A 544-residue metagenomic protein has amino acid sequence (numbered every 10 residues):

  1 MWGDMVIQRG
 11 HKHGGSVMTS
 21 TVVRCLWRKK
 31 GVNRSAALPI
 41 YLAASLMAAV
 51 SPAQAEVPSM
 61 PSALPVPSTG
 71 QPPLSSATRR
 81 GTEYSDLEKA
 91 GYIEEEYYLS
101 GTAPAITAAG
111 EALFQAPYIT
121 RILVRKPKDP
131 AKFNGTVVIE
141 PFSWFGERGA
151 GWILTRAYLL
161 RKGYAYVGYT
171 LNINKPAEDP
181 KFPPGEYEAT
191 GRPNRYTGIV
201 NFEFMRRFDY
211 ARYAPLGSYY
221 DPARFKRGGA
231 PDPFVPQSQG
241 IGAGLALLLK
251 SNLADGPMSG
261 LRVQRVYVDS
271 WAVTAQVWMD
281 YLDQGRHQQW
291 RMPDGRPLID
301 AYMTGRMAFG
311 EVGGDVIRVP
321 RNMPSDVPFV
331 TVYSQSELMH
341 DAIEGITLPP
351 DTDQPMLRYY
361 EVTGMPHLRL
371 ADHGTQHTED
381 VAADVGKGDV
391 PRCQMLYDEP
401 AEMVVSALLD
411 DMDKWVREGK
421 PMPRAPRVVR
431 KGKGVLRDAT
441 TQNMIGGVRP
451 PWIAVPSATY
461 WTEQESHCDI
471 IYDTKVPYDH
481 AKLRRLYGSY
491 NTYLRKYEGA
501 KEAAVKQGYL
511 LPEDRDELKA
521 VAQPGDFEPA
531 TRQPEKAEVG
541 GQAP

Functional and structural regions predicted by a protein language model:
M1-R34: N-terminal secretory signal peptides that target proteins for export/translocation
W2, V6, V23, A37 (+3 more regions): A residue-level detector for conformationally permissive "hinge/kink" positions
M5-V6, G10-H11, W27, I40 (+3 more regions): Compositionally biased, low-complexity repeat tracts
K12, W27, G31-V32, A37 (+3 more regions): Sequence-pattern detector for short linear motifs and compositional/periodic biases rather than a specific fold
V23-L26, V50, I122, Y302: Generic low-polarity alpha-helical segments
A37-A49: Bacterial N-terminal signal peptides
S51-A55: Sec/Tat signal peptide C-region and signal peptidase I cleavage site
E56-P544: C-terminal His-loop and adjacent cap/lid subdomain of alpha/beta-hydrolase
